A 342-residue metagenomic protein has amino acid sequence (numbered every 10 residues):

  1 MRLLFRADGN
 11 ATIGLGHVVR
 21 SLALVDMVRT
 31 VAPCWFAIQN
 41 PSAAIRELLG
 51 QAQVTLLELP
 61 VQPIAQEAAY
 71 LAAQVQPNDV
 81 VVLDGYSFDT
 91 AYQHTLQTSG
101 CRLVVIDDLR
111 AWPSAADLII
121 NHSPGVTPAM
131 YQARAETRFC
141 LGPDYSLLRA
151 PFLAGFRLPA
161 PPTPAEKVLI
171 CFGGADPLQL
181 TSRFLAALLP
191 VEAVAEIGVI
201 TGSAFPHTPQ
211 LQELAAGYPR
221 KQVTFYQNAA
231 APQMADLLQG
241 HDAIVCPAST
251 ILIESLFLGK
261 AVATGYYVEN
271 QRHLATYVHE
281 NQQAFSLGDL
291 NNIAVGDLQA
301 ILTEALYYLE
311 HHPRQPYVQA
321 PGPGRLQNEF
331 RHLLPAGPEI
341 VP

Functional and structural regions predicted by a protein language model:
R6-T12, R20-M27, Q39-Q51, L57-R134 (+1 more regions): Active-site and donor-binding regions of nucleotide-sugar-utilizing enzymes
A32-P41, I197-G202: Short internal beta-strands
A115-Q179, H207-P209: A nucleotide-sugar donor-handling region in carbohydrate enzymes
P162-H241: Donor-nucleotide binding loops and adjacent catalytic segments primarily of GT-B fold Leloir glycosyltransferases
Q239-T250: Acidic donor-binding loop of glycosyltransferase active sites
L252-D297: Catalytic binding pocket for nucleotide-activated donors in carbohydrate/polymer assembly enzymes
F285, N291-V318, A336: Conserved donor-nucleotide binding/catalytic region of nucleotide-linked donor-dependent transferases
E304-Y307, Q319-P342: C-terminal alpha-helical cap of glycosyltransferases
